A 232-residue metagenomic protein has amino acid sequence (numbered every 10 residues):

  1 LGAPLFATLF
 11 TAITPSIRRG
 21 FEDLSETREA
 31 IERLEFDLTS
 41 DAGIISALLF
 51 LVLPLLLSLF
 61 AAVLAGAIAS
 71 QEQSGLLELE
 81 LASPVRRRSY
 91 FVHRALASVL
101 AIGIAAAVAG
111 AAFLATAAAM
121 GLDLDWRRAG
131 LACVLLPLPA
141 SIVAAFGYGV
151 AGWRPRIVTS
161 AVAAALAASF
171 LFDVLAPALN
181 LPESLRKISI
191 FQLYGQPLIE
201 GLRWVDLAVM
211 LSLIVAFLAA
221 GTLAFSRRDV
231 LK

Functional and structural regions predicted by a protein language model:
P4, T8, H93-Y148: Secretory targeting signals
P4, T8-G43, A161-K232: Terminal transmembrane helical anchor/hairpin motif
I44-S70: Long, hydrophobic alpha-helical segments
S58-A61, V108, A112, I142-F146 (+2 more regions): Hydrophobic/aromatic residues in alpha-helical transmembrane segments
A67, L114-A118, G152, R227: Transmembrane helix-loop junction
I68-A101: Helix-loop-helix units of permease transmembrane domains in multi-pass membrane transporters, especially ABC
C133, P137-L171, L175: A structural motif at transmembrane helix-loop-helix junctions in multipass membrane proteins
